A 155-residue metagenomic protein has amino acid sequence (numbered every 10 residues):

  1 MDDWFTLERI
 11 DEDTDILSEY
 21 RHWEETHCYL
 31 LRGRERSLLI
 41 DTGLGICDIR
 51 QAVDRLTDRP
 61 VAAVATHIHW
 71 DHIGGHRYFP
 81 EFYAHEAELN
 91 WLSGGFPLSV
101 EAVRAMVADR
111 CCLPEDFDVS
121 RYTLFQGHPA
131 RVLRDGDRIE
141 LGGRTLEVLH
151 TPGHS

Functional and structural regions predicted by a protein language model:
D3-R55: Conserved beta-strand hairpin/beta-sheet module of binuclear metal-dependent hydrolase folds, prominently
R9-D15, D116-R121, G142-L146: Short Pro/Gly-enriched beta-strand edge/turn motifs at strand-loop
D13, L31, D41, V53 (+4 more regions): Divalent metal-coordination and catalytic microenvironments
E19-Y20, Y122, H128-A130, P152-H154: Short Gly/Pro-enriched turn/cap motifs at secondary-structure boundaries
S37, A63, H150: Hydrophobic "anchor" residues on beta-strands that sit immediately upstream of conserved functional sites
G45-E140: Active-site HxH/HxHxD metal-binding segment of metal-dependent hydrolases
D135-S155: Core dinuclear metal-dependent hydrolase active-site scaffold
